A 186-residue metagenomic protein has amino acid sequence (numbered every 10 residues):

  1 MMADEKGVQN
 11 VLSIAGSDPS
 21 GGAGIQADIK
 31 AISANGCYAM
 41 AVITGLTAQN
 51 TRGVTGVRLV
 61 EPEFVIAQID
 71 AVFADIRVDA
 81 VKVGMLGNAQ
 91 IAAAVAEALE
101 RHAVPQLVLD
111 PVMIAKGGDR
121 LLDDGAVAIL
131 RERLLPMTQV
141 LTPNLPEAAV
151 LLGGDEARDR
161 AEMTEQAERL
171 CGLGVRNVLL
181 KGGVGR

Functional and structural regions predicted by a protein language model:
M1-A80, R160-R186: Small-residue (G/A/S/T)-rich helix-start motifs and N-terminal tracts that mark the onset
V11-S13, V112-A115, V150, Q166: N-terminal start-of-chain detector that recognizes signal peptides and the immediate post-cleavage beginning
P19-S20, G87, I114, R158: Glycine-/small-residue-rich active-site loops that bind phosphorylated ligands and cofactors
A27-I29, T55-V57, V95-A98, L121-D124 (+1 more regions): Short, glycine/charged-enriched secondary-structure capping and boundary segments
L46-T47, G87, M113, E147 (+1 more regions): Glycine-rich beta-alpha junction loops
T47-T55, A115-R120, A149-L152: A short acidic, helix-capping loop that chelates divalent metal ions and anchors anionic groups
Q68-P136, V140-P143: Glycine/small-residue-rich loop that forms an oxyanion/phosphate-binding "nest" at active or ligand-binding sites
D124-R186: Conserved phosphate/ATP/ADP-binding segment of small-molecule kinases
